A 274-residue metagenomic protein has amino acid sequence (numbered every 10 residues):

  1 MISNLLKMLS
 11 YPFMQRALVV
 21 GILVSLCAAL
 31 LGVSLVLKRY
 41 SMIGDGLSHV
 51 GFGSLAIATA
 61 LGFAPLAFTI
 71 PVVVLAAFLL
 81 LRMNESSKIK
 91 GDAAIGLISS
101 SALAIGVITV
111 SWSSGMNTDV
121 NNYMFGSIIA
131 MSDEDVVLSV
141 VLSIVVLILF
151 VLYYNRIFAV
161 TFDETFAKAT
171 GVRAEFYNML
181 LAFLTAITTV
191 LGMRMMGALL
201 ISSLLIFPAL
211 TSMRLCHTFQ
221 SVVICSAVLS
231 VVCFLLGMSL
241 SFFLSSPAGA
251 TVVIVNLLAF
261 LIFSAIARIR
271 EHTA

Functional and structural regions predicted by a protein language model:
I2-R16, S87, I95-N155: Transmembrane helix-bundle core of multi-pass membrane transporters and related energy-transducing complexes
N4-S10, M124, I128, L229-I266: C-terminal binding/interaction regions
A17-V20, P65-V73, D92, G96 (+3 more regions): Loop-to-transmembrane alpha-helix initiation sites
V33-M116, S212-I224, S241-F243, A267-I269: Short loop segments and helix-boundary regions at transmembrane helix junctions of multi-pass inner-membrane proteins
V50-A60, I98-T109, A130, A174-T185 (+2 more regions): Small-residue-rich segments of transmembrane alpha-helices in multi-pass membrane proteins, especially helix faces
V136-P208: Helix-loop-helix "hairpin" substructures at the membrane interface of multi-pass membrane proteins
N155-R156, A265-A274: Membrane-interface capping segments at transmembrane-helix boundaries
M195, L199-A250: Transmembrane alpha-helical segments in multi-pass inner-membrane proteins
